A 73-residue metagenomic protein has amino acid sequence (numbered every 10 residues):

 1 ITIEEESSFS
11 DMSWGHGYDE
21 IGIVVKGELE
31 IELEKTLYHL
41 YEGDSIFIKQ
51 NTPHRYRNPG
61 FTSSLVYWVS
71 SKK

Functional and structural regions predicted by a protein language model:
I1, D44, H54: Hydrophobic/aromatic beta-strand elements that line small-molecule binding cavities or substrate pockets in beta-rich
T2-E4, W14-I31: Short, conserved beta-strand element in jelly-roll/cupin
I3-S8, E28, T52, K72-K73: Short, charged/polar surface micro-motifs in flexible loops or helix N-caps
S10-G15, R57-P59: Short histidine-centered beta-strand/loop micro-motifs that create catalytic or ligand/metal-coordination sites
E34-Q50: Short acidic-glycine-tyrosine-enriched beta hairpin
Y41, Q50-K73: Ligand-binding loop in jelly-roll beta-barrel domains
